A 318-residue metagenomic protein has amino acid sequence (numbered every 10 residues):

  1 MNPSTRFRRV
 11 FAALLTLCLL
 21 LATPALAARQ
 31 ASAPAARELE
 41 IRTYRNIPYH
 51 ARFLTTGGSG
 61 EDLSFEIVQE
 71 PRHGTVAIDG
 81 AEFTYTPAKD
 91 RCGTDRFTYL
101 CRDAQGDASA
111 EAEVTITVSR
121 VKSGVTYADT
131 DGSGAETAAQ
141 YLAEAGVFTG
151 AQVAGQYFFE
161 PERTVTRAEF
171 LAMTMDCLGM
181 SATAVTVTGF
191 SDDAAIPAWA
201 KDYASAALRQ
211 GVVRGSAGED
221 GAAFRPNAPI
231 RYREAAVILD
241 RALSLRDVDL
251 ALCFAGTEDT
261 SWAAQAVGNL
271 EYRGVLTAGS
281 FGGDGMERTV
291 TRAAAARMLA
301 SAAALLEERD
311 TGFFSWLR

Functional and structural regions predicted by a protein language model:
N2-L14: Bacterial N-terminal signal peptides that target proteins for export
A13-A22: Bacterial N-terminal signal peptides
L26-R45, T117-T137, T149-L171, M175-D202 (+4 more regions): Feature responds to low-complexity, polar/acidic, surface-exposed segments characteristic of secreted/exported proteins
A31-V68: Extracellular ectodomain surface segments
R37, T94-D95, D107-V114: Extracellular and select intracellular beta-sandwich modules with Ser/Thr-enriched, small-residue motifs on
E66-A81, F148-A151: Low-complexity "stalk/linker" and mucin-like segments enriched in Ser/Thr/Pro/Ala/Gly
C101-D103: Conserved structural position at the C-terminal beta-strand of extracellular beta-sandwich adhesion modules
